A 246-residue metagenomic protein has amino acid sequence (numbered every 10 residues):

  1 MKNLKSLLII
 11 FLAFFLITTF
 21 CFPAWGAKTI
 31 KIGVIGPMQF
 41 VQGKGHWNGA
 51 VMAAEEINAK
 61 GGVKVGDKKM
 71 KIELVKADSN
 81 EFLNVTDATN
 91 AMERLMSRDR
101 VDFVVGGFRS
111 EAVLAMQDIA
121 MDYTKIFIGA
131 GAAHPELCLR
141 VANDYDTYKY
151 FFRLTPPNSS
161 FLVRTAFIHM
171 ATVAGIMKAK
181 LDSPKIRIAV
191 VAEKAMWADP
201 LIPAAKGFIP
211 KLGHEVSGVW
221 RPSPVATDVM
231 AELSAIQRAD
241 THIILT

Functional and structural regions predicted by a protein language model:
M1-I30, R98: Short, low-complexity disordered leader/linker segments with a strong preference for bacterial N-terminal type II
A24-W25, G66, R98, V173-S183 (+1 more regions): Surface-exposed acidic, glycine-flexible loop patches that form ligand/cofactor-binding and adhesion interfaces
A27, V41-N48, V63-A142, L154 (+2 more regions): Beta-alpha junction/loop-to-helix N-cap segments that form part of ligand/metal-binding clefts
A27-I30, G49-K76, G175-I176, K180 (+1 more regions): Signal peptide-proximal N-terminal region of secreted/periplasmic/extracellular or secretory-lumen proteins
T29-G49, A54, F108, I186-E193: Short beta-strand segments enriched in small/hydrophobic residues
V101-V219: Extracytoplasmic ligand/sensor domains, especially the bilobed periplasmic-binding protein
V105, I243-T246: Structural motif
